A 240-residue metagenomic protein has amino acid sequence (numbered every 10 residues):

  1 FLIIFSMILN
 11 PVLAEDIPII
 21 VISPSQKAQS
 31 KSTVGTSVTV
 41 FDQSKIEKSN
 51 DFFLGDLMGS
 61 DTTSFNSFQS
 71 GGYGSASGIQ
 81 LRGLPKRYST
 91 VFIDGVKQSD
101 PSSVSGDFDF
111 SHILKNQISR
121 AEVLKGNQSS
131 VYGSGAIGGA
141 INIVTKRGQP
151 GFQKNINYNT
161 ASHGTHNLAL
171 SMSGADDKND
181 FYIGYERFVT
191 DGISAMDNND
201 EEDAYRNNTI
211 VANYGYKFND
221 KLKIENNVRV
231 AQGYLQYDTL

Functional and structural regions predicted by a protein language model:
I19-S49, G78, K86: N-terminal periplasmic "start-of-domain" segments of outer-membrane beta-barrel proteins
I20, L54-D61, S77-Q80, S89-F92 (+4 more regions): N-terminal periplasmic accessory domains that precede and gate Gram-negative outer-membrane beta-barrel machines
V38, I46, M58, A121-E122 (+2 more regions): Non-catalytic regulatory/gating segments with a bias toward low-complexity or hydrophobic composition
T63-S75, P101-V104, G133-I137: Short, glycine-/polar-rich solvent-exposed loops and beta-turns at beta-strand/coil boundaries
F68, F108, S130-Y132, N157-N159 (+1 more regions): Outer-membrane beta-barrel domain signature
G72, S111, S134, A161-T165 (+1 more regions): Transmembrane beta-barrel outer-membrane domains
K97-K125: Short acidic/polar hinge/loop motifs at secondary-structure boundaries that mediate gating or recognition
N142, P150-G151, N159, S171-L240: Periplasmic-side early beta-strands and strand-to-turn transitions of outer-membrane beta-barrels
